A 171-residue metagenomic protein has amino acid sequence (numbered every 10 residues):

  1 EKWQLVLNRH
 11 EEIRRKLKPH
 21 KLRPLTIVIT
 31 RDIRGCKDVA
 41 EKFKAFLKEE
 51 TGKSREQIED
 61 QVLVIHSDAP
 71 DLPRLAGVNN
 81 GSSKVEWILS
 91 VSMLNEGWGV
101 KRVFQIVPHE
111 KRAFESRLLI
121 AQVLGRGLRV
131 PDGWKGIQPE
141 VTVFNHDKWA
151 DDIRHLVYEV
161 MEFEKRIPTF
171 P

Functional and structural regions predicted by a protein language model:
E1-L25, R31-E86, R102, R112-P171: Helicase-associated low-complexity regulatory tails and linkers flanking the ATPase motor
W87-R112: Conserved helicase core region in the C-terminal RecA-like lobe
